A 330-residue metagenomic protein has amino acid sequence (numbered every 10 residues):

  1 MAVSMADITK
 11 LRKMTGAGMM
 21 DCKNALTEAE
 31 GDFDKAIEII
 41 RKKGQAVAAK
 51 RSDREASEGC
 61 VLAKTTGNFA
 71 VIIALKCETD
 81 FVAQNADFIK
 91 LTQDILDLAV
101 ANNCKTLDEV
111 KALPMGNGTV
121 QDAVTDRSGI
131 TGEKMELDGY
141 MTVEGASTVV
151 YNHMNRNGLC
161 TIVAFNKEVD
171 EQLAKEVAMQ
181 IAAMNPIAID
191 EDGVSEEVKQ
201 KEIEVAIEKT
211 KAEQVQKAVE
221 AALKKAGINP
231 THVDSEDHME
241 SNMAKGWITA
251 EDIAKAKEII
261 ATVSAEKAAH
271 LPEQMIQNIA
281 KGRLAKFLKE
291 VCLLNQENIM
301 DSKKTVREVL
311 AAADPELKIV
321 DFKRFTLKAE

Functional and structural regions predicted by a protein language model:
A2-E330: N-terminal assembly/interaction segments in proteins that build large macromolecular machines
